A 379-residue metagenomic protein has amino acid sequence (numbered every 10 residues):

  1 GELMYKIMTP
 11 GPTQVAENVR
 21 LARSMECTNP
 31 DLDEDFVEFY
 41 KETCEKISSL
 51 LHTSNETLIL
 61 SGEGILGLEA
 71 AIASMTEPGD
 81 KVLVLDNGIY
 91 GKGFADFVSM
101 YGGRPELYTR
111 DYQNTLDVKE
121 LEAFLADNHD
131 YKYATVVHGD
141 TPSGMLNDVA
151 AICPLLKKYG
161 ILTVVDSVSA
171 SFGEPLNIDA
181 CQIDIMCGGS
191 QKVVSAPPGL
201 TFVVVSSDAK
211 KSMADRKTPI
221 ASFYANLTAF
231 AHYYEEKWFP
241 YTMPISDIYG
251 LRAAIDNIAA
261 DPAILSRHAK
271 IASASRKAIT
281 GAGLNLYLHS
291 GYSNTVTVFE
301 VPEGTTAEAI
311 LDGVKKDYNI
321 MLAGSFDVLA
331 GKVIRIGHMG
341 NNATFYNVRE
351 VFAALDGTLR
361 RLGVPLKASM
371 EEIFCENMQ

Functional and structural regions predicted by a protein language model:
Y5-S61, I65: A glycine-/small-polar-enriched, mobile loop at the entrance of the PLP active site in fold-type I
Q14-V15, Q191-K277: Active-site C-terminal subdomain of aminotransferase-like
E42-L50, I255-Y287, G313: Conserved PLP-dependent catalytic core of the aminotransferase class-I/II
S54-L83, N87-A95: Conserved beta-loop-alpha segment that forms the PLP phosphate-binding cup at the N-terminus of a helix
L116-V168, F172, I185: Active-site phosphate-binding strand-loop segment of PLP-dependent enzymes
D179-Q191: Conserved active-site segment immediately N-terminal to the catalytic lysine that forms the internal aldimine
N285-D317: Conserved PLP-binding catalytic core of the aspartate aminotransferase-like
K332-Q379: PLP-dependent enzyme catalytic core of the Aspartate aminotransferase-like
